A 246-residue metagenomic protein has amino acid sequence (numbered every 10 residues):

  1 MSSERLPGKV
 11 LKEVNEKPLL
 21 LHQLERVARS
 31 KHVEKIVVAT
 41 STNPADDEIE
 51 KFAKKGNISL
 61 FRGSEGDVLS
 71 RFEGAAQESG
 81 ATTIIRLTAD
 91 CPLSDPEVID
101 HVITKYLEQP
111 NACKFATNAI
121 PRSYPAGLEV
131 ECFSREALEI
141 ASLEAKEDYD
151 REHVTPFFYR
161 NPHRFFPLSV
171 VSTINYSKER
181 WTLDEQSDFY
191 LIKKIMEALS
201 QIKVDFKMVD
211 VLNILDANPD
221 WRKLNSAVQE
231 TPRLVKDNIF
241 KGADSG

Functional and structural regions predicted by a protein language model:
M1-T40: N-terminal glycine-rich phosphate-binding loop and ensuing alpha1 helix
S41-D46: A conserved acidic beta->alpha catalytic loop
K51-G66, Q77: Conserved donor nucleotide-binding strand/loop of the catalytic core
V68-E73, A89-K105: Acidic donor-binding/catalytic loop of UDP-sugar-dependent glycosyltransferases, especially processive GT2
S79, D95-S123: Conserved donor-nucleotide/metal-binding helix-loop-beta segment in metal-dependent transferases, i.e., the alpha-helix
A81, V130-S142, Q186-Y190: Conserved nucleotide-sugar donor-binding and metal-coordinating catalytic region shared by glycosyltransferases
I84-I85: Short aromatic/hydrophobic "clamp" motif used to bind/position activated sugar donors
F133, V154-G246: Conserved alpha/beta core of the MobA/IspD/sugar-nucleotide pyrophosphorylase nucleotidyltransferase superfamily
